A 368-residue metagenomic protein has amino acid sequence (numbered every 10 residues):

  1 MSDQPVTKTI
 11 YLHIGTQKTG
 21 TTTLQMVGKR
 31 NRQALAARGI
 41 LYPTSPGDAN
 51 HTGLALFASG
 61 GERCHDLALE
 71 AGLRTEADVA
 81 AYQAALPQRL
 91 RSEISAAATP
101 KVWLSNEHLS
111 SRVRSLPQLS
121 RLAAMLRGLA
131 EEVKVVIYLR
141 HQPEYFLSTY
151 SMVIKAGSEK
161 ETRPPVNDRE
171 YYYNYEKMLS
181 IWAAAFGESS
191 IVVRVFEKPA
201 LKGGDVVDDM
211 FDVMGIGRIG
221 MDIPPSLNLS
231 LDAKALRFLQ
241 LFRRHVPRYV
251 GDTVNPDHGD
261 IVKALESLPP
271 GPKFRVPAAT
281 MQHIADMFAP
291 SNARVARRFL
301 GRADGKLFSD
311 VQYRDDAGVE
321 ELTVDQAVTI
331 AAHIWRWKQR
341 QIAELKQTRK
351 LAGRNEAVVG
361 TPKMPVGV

Functional and structural regions predicted by a protein language model:
S2-V368: Anion-recognition interface
